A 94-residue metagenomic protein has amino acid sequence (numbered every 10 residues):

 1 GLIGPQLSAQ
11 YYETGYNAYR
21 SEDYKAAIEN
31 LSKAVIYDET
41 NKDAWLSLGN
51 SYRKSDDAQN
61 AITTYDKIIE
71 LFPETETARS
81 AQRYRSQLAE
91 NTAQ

Functional and structural regions predicted by a protein language model:
G4-Y19, L46: Alpha-helical tetratricopeptide repeat
Q6-A9, D43, E76-S80: Start-of-helix register in tetratricopeptide repeats
E13, S47, S80-Y84: Canonical tetratricopeptide repeat
R20-S21, K54, L71, Q87-N91: Register position in tetratricopeptide repeats
K33-I36, E70-P73: Conserved structural position within tetratricopeptide repeats
